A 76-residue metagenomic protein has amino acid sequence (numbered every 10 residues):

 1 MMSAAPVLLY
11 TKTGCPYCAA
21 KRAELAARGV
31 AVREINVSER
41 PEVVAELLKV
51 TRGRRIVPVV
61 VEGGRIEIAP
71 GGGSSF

Functional and structural regions predicted by a protein language model:
M1-R33: Local sequence-structure signature of Cys/Sec-based thiol-disulfide redox active-site neighborhoods
P16, E39, E67: Glycine-/small-residue-rich active-site loops that bind phosphorylated ligands and cofactors
Y17, V43-E46, V59: Residue-level recognition of specific faces of alpha-helices
A19, E42, P70: Residues that form or flank phosphate/diphosphate-binding pockets in enzymes that use nucleotide phosphates
K21, P41, V61: Solvent-exposed, flexible loop/coil residues
N36-R54: Thioredoxin-like thiol-disulfide oxidoreductase module
T51-G63: Structural micro-motif
V61-F76: Non-catalytic, surface beta->alpha helical segment in thiol-disulfide oxidoreductase systems
